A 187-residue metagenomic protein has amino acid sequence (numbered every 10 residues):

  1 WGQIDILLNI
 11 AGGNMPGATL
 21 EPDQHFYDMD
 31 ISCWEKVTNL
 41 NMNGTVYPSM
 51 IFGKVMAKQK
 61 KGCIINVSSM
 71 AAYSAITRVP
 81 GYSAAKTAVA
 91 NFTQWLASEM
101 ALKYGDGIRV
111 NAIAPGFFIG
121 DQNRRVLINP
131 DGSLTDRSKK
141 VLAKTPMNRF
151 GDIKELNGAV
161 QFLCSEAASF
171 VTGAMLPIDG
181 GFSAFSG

Functional and structural regions predicted by a protein language model:
D5, G13, Y27-Y47, K61 (+3 more regions): Catalytic Tyr-X3-Lys loop
N14-E35, K58, R78-G81, R124: Conserved mid-core segment of classical short-chain dehydrogenase/reductases
E21-Q24, K103, F117-K144, F185-G187: A glycine/serine/threonine-rich, flexible loop-to-helix segment that serves as the NAD(P) cofactor-binding "lid"
S49, A85: Active-site helix of classical SDR
K54, S98-K103, S169: Alpha-helical segment proximal to the catalytic Tyr-Lys
S69: Residue(s) in the substrate-gating loop at a strand-loop-helix junction that position the organic substrate next
S74, V160-Q161, T172-G187: Short C-terminal tail/terminal secondary-structure segment of NAD(P)H-dependent dehydrogenase/reductase domains
Y104, R109, V171-G173: Short, small/polar-rich loop/turn modules that mediate ligand/substrate recognition or access, typified
